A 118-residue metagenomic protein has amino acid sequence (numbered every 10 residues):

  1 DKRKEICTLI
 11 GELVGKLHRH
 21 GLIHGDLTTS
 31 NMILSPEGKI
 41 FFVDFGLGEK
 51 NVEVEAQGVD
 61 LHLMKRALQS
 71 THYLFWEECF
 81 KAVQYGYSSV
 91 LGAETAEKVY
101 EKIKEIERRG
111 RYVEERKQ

Functional and structural regions predicted by a protein language model:
D1-C7: Conserved structural core of kinase catalytic domains
R19-T29: Catalytic-loop of the protein kinase fold
S30-L34: Hydrophobic residue at the +6 position relative to the catalytic HRD Asp in the kinase catalytic loop
P36-I40: Active-site beta-strand-loop-beta-strand hairpin of nuclease catalytic cores that positions key catalytic residues
F41, F45-Q118: C-lobe/activation-segment region of protein kinase-like
